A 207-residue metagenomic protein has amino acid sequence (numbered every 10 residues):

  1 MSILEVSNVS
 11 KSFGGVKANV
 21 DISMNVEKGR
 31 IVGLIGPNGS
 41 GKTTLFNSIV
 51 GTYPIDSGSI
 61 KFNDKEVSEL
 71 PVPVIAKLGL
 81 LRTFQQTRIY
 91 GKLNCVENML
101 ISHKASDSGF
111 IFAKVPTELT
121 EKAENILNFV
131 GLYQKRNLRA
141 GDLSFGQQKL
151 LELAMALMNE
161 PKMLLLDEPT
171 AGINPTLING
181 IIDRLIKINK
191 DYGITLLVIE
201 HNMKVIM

Functional and structural regions predicted by a protein language model:
S2-E5, V9-M207: Glycine-rich phosphate-binding loops of nucleotide-dependent enzymes
